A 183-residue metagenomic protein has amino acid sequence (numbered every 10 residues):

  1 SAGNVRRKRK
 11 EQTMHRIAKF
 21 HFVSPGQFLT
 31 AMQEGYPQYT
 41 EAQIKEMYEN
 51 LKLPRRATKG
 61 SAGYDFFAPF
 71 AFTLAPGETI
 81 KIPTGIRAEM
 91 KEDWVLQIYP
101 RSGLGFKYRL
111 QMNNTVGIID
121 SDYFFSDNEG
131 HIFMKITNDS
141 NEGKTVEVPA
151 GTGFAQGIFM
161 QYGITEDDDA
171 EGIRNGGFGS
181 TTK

Functional and structural regions predicted by a protein language model:
G3-K183: Non-catalytic terminal segments and appended small domains
